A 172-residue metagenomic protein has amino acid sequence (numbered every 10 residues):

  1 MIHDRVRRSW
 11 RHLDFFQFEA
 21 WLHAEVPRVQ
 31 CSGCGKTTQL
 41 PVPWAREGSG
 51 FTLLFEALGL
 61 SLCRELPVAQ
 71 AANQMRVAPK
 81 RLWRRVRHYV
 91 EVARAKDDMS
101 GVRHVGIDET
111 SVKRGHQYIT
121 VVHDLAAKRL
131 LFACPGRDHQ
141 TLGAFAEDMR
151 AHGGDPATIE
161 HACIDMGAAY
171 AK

Functional and structural regions predicted by a protein language model:
M1-G33, P41-V42: Short, conserved DNA-binding cores of transcription-related domains
R11-D14, S49-F51, T141-A144: Short, surface-exposed linear segments at secondary-structure transitions and domain or protein termini
R28-G35, H161, D165: Hydrophobic/aromatic-rich, well-ordered segments within soluble, folded domains that form packed cores
G35-F55: Short, Lys/Arg-enriched anionic-surface-contact patches
F51-L66: Short, amphipathic alpha-helical "recognition" segments used to contact nucleic acids or chromatin
L66-P67, A157: Residue-level signal for the short linker/turn that defines the boundary of a DNA-recognition helix
A69-R85: Short, basic interhelical loop/turn and adjoining N-cap of the next helix at nucleic-acid- or acidic-partner-contacting
R81-K172: RNase H-like nuclease fold core
